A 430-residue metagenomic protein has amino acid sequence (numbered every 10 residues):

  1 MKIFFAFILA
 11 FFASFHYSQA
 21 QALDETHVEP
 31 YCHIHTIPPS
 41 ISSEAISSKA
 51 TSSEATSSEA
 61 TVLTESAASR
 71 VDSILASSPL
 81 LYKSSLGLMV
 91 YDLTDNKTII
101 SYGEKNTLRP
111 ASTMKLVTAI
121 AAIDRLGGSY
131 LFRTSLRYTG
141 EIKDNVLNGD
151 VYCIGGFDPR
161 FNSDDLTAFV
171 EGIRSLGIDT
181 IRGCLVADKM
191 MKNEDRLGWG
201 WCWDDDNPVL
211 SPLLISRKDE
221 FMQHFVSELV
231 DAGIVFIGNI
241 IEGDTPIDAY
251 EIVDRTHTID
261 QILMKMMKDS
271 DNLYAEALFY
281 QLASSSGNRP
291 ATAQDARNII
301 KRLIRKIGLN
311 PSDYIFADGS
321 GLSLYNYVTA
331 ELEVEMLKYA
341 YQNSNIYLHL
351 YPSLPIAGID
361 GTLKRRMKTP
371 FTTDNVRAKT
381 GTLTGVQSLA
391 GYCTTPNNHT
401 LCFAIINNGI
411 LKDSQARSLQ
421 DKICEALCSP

Functional and structural regions predicted by a protein language model:
M1-T26: Bacterial Sec-dependent N-terminal signal peptides
L23-E44, S58-T107, E171-L176, S429: Beta-lactamase-like hydrolase cores
K83-S85, G103-K105, A111-M114, S129-L131 (+9 more regions): Extracytoplasmic
G87-Y91, I100-S101, D150-I154, C184-D188 (+4 more regions): Soluble periplasmic/extracytoplasmic beta-strand elements of cell-envelope proteins
N96, P110-G128, L185, H224-E228 (+2 more regions): Active-site SXXK
L131-K192, W201-P208, I215: Active-site-adjacent, His/Asp/Glu-enriched structural segments that form or flank metal-binding and acid/base networks
I215-S353: A small/polar active-site loop signature that marks catalytic segments
I315-F316, L322-P430: C-terminal soluble interaction/assembly domains
